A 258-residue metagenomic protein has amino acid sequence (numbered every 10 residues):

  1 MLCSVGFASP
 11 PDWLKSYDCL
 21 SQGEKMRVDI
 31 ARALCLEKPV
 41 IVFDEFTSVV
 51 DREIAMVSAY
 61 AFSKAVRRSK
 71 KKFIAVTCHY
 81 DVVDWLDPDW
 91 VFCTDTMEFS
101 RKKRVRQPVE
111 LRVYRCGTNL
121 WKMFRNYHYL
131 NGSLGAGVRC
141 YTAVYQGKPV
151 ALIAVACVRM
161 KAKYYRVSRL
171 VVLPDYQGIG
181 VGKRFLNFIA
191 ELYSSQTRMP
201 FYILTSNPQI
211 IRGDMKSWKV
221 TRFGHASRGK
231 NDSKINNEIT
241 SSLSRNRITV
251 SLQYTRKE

Functional and structural regions predicted by a protein language model:
S16-K25: Conserved ABC ATPase signature
I30: Hydrophobic anchor residue at the start of the ABC signature
L34-I41: A short, proline-enriched helix->beta-strand linker immediately N-terminal to the Walker B motif in ABC-type P-loop
V42-D51: Walker B catalytic motif
F43, K163-P174: Conserved acetyl-CoA binding element of GNAT-fold acetyltransferases
H79-L86, I210-R212: Conserved H-loop
T96-R112, C116-K161, E191-E258: Terminal substrate-recognition subdomain of acyl/acetyltransferases
V172, G178-E191: Conserved acetyl-CoA-binding loop-helix of GNAT-fold acetyltransferases
